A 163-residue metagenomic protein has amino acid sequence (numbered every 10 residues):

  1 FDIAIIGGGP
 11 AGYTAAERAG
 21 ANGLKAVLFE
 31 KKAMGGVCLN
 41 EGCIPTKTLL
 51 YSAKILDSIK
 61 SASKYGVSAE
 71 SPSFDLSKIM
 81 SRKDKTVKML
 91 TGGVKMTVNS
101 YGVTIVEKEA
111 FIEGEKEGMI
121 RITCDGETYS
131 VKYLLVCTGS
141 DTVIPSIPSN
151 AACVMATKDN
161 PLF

Functional and structural regions predicted by a protein language model:
F1-A11: Beta1/beta-strand and adjacent pyrophosphate-binding region of the FAD-binding site in flavoprotein oxidoreductases
T14: Short alpha-helical segment within the catalytic ATP-binding CA
E17-L24, F29-F163: Glycine-rich flavin
